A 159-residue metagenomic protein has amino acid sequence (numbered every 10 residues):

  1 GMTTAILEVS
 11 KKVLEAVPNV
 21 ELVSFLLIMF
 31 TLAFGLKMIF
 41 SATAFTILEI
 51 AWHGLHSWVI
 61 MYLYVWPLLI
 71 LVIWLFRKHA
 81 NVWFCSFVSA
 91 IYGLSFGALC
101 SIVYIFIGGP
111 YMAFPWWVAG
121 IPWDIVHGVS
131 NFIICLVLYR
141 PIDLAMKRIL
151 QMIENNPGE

Functional and structural regions predicted by a protein language model:
G1-A33, K37-F40: Hydrophobic transmembrane alpha-helices
I6, S10, F30, A44 (+2 more regions): Hydrophobic alpha-helical transmembrane segments of multipass integral membrane proteins, especially permease/channel
L7-L22, A44-F76, G108: Interfacial aromatic-anchored transmembrane helix boundaries in multi-pass membrane proteins
T31-A42, R77-C85: Membrane-helix interface "capping/anchor" motifs
T31-F34, L69-R77, Y139, D143: Hydrophobic transmembrane alpha-helices
I39-I50, F84-L94: Central hydrophobic cores of alpha-helical transmembrane segments in multi-pass integral membrane proteins
H56-I60, H79-E159: Membrane-embedded alpha-helical hairpins and interfacial helices in multi-pass inner-membrane proteins
